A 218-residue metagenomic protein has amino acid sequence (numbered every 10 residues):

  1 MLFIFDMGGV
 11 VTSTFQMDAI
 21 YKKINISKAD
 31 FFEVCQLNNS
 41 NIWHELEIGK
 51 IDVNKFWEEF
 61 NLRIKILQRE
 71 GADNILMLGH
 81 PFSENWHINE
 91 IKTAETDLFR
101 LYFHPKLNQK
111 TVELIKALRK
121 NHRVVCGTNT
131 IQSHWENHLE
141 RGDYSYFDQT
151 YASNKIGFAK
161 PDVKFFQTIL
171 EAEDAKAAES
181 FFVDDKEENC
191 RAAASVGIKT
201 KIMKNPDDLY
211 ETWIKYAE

Functional and structural regions predicted by a protein language model:
M1-F5, I131-E218: Asp-based, Mg2+/Mn2+-dependent phosphohydrolase catalytic module
M1-N39, H44, S195, N205: Active-site neighborhood of HAD-like aspartate-dependent phosphohydrolases
A19, N41, K55, E59 (+6 more regions): Alpha-helical elements of Rossmann-like donor-binding domains used by nucleotide-donor carbohydrate transfer enzymes
I20-N25, I42-K50, N54-W86: Helix-loop "lid/cap" segments that line or gate small-molecule binding pockets
N25-S27, K120-R123, Y146, I198: Short glycine/proline-enriched coil/turn segments at helix->beta-strand junctions
Q36-L37, E59-F60, I64, E84-D97 (+1 more regions): Short, basic/glycine-rich phosphate-binding loops at helix/coil junctions that contact nucleotide phosphates
R69-V125, V163: Short, acidic loop-to-helix structural element flanking the phosphoryl-transfer center in phosphate-processing enzymes
